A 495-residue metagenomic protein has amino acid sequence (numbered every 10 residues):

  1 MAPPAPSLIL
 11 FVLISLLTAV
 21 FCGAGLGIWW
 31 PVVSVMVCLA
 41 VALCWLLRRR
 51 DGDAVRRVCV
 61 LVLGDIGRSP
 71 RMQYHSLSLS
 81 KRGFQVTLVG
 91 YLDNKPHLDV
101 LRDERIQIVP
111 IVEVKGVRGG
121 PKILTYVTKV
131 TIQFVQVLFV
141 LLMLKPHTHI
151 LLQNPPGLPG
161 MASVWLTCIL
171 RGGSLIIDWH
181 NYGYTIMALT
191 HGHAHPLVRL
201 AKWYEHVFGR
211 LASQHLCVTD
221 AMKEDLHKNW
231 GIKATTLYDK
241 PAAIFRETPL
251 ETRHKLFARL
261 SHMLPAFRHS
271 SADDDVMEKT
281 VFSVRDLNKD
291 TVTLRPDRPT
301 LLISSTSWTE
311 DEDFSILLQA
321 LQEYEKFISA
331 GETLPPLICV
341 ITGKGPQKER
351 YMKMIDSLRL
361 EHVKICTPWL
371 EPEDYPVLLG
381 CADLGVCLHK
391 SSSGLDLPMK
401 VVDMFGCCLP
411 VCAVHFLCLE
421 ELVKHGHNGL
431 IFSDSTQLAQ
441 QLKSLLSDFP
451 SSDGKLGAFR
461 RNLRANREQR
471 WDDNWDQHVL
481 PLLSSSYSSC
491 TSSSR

Functional and structural regions predicted by a protein language model:
A2-Q107, I328-G331, F416, T491-R495: N-terminal subdomain of nucleotide-sugar transferases
S69, P96, I132-V137, L142 (+1 more regions): An aromatic- and histidine-rich active-site surface loop
L77, P159-A162, L166-I177, H195-H215: Membrane-proximal helix-turn-helix segments that form the acceptor-binding/catalytic region of lipid-linked
V100, L216-C217, M222-V276: Helix-loop-beta element that forms the nucleotide-linked donor phosphate-binding surface in glycosyltransferases
P265-D274, V292-E312, L318-Q322, V340: Conserved donor-binding/catalytic core segment of Leloir-type glycosyltransferases
E332-P336, V340-G343, K348-V377: Nucleotide-activated donor-binding/catalytic signature segment of Leloir-type glycosyltransferases, i.e., the conserved
L384-C387, D403-G406, P410-V414: Short hydrophobic beta-strand element within catalytic cores of glycosyltransferases and related nucleotide-activated
S433, P450-R495: A charged, aromatic-enriched C-terminal amphipathic alpha-helix characteristic of glycosyltransferases across folds
